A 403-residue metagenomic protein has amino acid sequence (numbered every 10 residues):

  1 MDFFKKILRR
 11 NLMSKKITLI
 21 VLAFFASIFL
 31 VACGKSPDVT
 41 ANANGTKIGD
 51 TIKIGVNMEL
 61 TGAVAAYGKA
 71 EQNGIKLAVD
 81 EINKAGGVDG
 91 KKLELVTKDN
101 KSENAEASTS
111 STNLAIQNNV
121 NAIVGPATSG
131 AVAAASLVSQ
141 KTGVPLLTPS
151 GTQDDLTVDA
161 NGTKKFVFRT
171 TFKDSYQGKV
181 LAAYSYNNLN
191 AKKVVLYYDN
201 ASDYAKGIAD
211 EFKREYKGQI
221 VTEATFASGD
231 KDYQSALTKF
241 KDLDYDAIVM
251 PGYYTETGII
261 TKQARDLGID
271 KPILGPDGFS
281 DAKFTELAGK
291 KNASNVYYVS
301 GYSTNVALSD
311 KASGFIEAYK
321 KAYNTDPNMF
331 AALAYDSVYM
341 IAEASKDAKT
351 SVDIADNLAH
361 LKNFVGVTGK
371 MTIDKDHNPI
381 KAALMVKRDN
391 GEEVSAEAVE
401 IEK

Functional and structural regions predicted by a protein language model:
F29-A32: C-terminal motif of bacterial Sec signal peptides marking the signal peptidase cleavage site
D38-A43, Y67-E71, A85-V158, F226-D230 (+1 more regions): Beta-alpha junction/loop-to-helix N-cap segments that form part of ligand/metal-binding clefts
G45-G74, K98-A105, A127-T128, Y197-K206 (+3 more regions): Extracytoplasmic "Venus flytrap"
L60, K164-T225, A247: An alpha-beta-alpha
A107, F168-K193, K206, D232-Q234 (+3 more regions): Hydrophobic alpha-helical segments within soluble ligand-binding/sensing domains
S139, I208-V299: Extracellular/periplasmic bilobed ligand-binding domains
T261-Y335, D389, V399-E402: Extracellular/periplasmic periplasmic-binding protein-like sensory domains
A322-A331, A342-E393: Segments of small-molecule ligand-sensing domains
